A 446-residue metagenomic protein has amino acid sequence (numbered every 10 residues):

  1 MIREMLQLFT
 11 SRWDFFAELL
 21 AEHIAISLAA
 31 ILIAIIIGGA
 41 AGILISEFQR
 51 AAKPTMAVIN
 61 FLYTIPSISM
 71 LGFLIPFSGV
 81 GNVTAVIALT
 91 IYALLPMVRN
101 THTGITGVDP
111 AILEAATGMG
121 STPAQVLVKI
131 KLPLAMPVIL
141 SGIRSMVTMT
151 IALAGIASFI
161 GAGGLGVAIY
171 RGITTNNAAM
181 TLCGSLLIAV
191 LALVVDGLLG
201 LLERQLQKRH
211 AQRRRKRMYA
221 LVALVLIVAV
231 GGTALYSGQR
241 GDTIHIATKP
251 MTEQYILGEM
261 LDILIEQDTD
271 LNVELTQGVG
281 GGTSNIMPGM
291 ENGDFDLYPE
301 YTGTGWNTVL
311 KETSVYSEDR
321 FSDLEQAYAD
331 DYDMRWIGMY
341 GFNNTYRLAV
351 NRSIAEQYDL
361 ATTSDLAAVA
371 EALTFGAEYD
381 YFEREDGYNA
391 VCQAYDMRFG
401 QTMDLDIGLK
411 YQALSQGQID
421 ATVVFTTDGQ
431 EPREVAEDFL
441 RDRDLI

Functional and structural regions predicted by a protein language model:
M1-A30, D323: Periplasmic/extracellular loop-to-transmembrane helix junction in inner-membrane transport proteins
A41-L74, L89, R99-G107: Cytoplasmic-entry segments and transmembrane alpha-helices of multi-pass inner-membrane transporters
Q49, T106, C183-R240: C-terminal transmembrane helix and the adjacent membrane-cytosol boundary/short C-terminal tail of inner/organellar
I91, A124-A157, A179, C183 (+1 more regions): Transmembrane alpha-helices
M119-G120, P133, I139, L324-A327: Glycine/proline-centered hinge or cleavage motifs at structural transition points of membrane proteins
E274-P288, G400-A413: Short helix-initiation/N-cap motifs at beta->coil->alpha
P299-V315, R320-Q326, Q412-L445: A ligand-binding cleft/hinge motif common to bilobed small-molecule-binding domains
E318-F375: A conserved helix-loop-strand patch within extracytoplasmic ligand-binding domains of the periplasmic binding
